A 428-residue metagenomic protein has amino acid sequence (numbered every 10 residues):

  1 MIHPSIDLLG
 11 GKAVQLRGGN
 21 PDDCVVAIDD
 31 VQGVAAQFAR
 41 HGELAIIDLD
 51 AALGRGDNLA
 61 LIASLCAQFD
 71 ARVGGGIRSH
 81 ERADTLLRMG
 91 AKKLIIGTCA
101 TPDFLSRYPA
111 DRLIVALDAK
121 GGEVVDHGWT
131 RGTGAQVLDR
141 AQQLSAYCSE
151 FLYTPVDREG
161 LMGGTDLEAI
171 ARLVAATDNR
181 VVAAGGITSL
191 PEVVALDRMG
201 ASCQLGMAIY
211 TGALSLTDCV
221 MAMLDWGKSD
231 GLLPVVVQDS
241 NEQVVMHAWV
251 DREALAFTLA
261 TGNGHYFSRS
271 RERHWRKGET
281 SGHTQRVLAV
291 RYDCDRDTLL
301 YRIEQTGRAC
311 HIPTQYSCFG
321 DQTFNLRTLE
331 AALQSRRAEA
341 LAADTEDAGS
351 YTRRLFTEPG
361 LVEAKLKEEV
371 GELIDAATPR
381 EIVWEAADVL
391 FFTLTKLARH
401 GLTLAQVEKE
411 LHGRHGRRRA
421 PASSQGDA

Functional and structural regions predicted by a protein language model:
I2-L8, L44-I47, A71-G75, L94-I96 (+4 more regions): Hydrophobic faces of well-ordered beta-strands that scaffold small-molecule active sites in alpha/beta enzyme cores
L8-D23, D84-E159: Conserved anion-binding
G19-F38: Short catalytic helix/loop segments, enriched in acidic residues and glycine and frequently bearing histidine
E43-D57, Y153-M162: Glycine-rich, proline-tolerant flexible connector loops at the mouths of alpha/beta enzymes
G56-A63, T130-D139, G163-R172: Charged helix-capping and loop-helix junction motifs
A60-I96, D103-L105, E168-C203: Catalytic cores of alpha/beta
P102-V115, V193-A222: C-terminal helical cap(s) of enzyme catalytic domains, especially alpha/beta-barrels
T130-L138, S202-Q204, A208-A386, L390-A428: Flexible "arm" and connector segments at domain edges
